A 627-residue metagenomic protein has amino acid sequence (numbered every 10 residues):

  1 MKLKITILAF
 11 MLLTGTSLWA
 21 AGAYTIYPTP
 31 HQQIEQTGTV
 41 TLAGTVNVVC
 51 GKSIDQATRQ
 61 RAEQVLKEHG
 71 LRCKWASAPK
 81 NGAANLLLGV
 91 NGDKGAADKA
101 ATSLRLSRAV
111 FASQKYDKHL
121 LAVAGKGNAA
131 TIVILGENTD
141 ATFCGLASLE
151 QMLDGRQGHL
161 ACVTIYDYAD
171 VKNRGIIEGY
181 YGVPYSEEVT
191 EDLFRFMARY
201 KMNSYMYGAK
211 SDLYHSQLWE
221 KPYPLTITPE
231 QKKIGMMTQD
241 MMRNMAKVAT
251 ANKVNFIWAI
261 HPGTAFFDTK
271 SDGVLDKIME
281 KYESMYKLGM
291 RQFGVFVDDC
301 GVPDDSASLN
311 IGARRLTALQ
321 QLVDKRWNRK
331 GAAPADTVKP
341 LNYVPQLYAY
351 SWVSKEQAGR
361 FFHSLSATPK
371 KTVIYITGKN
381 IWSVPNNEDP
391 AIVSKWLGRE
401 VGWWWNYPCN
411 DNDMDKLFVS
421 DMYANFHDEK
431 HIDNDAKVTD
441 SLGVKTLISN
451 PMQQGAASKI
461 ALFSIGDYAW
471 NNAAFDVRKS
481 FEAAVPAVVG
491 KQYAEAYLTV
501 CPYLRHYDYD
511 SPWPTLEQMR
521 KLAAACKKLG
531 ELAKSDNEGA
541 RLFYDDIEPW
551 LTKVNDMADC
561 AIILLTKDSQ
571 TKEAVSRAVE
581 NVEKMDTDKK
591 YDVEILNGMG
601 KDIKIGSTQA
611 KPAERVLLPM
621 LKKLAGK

Functional and structural regions predicted by a protein language model:
M1-A23: Bacterial Sec-dependent N-terminal signal peptides
T14, A20-A129, R156-I165: Acidic, contiguous N-terminal accessory segments
P30, N472-K627: C-terminal functional modules
V48, N138, I176, M197 (+3 more regions): Conserved, mostly hydrophobic/aromatic
R61-L66, L146-E150, I460-N471: Short, Φ-rich (hydrophobic/aromatic) sequence segments
N85, T131, G175, N203-M206 (+6 more regions): Beta-sheet entry/capping signal
F111-R291: Feature activates predominantly on carbohydrate-active enzymes
D154-Q157, Y180, K232-G235, K287 (+2 more regions): Catalytic-core regions of glycoside hydrolase
